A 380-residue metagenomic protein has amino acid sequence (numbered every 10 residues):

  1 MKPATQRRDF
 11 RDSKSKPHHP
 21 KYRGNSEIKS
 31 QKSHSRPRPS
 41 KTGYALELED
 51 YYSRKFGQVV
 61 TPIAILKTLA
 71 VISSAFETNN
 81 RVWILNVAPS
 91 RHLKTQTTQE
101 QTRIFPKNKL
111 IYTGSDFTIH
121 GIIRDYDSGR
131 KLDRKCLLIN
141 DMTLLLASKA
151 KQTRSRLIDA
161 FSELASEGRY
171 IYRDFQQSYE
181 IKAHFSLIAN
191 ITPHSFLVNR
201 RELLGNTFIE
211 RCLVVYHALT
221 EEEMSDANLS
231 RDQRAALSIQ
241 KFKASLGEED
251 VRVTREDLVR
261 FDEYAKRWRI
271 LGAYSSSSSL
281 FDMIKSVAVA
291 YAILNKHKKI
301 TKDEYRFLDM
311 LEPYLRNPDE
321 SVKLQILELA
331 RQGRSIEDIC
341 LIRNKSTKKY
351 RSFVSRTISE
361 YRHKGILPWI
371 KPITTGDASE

Functional and structural regions predicted by a protein language model:
M1-H34, R38: Short, small/acidic-rich helices and loops at N termini and domain boundaries of DNA replication/processing enzymes
I28-I63: Charged, amphipathic alpha-helical linker segments immediately N-terminal to NTP-binding catalytic cores
E47-Y52, V287, S335-D338: A general alpha-helix detector
F56-V60, A70-E223, R362-I373: Conserved ASCE/P-loop NTPase catalytic core
G57-I65, N79, S90, R154 (+5 more regions): Alpha-helix N-cap/helix-initiation sites
T61-F76, D159, E163, F281-I293 (+1 more regions): Contiguous, well-ordered alpha-helical segments that form the cores/surfaces of helical PPI scaffolds
S90, Q99, K299-G376, E380: C-terminal engagement/docking regions of AAA+ P-loop ATPases
K151, I171-S186, H194-L315: Phosphate-sensing "switch" segment of ASCE/P-loop ATPases
